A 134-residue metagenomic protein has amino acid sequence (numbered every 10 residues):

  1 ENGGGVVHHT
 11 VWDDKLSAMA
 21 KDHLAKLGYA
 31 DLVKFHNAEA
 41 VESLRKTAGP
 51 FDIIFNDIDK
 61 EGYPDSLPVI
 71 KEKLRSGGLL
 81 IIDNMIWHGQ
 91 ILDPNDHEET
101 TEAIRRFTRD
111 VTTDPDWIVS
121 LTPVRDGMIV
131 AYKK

Functional and structural regions predicted by a protein language model:
E1-K134: S-adenosylmethionine/decaboxylated-SAM
